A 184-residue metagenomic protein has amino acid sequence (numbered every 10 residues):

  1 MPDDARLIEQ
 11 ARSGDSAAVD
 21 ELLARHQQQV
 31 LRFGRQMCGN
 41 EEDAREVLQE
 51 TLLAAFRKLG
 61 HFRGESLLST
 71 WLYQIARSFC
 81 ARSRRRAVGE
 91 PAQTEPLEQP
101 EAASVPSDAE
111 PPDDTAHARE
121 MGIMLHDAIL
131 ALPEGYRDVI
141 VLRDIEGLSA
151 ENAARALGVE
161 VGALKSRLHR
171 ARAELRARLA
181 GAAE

Functional and structural regions predicted by a protein language model:
M1-D4, E90-T115, S149: Internal acidic/polar
Q10, A92-E98, A103, A118-R119 (+3 more regions): C-terminal edge and immediately downstream basic/flexible tail or linker adjoining helix-turn-helix-like DNA-binding
R12-E21, L31-E50, V161, A183-E184: Short, charged helix-capping/linker segments at alpha-helix termini
R12-S13, G39, E50-L67, R85-V88: Sigma70-family region 2
R45, D127-A163: Helix-turn-helix DNA-binding module
E46-L53, S66-S78: Structural recognition of an alpha-helix C-terminal capping motif at a helix-to-coil junction
G60-G64, Q74-E95, E110, A118: Arg/Lys-rich amphipathic alpha helix in sigma70-family domain 2
R77, A81, I145, A150-E151 (+1 more regions): DNA-recognition helix of helix-turn-helix
